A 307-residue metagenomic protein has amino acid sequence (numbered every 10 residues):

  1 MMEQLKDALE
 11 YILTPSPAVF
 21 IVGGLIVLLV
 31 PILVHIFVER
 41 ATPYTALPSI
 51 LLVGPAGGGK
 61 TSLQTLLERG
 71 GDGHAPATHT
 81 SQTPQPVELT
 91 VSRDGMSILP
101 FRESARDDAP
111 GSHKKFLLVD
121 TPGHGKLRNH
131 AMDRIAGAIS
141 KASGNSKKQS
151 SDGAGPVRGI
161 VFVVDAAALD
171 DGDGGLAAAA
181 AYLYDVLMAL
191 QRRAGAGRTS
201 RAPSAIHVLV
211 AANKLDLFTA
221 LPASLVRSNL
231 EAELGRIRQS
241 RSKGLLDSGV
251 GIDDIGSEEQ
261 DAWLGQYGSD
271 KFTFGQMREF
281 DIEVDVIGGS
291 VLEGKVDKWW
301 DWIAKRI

Functional and structural regions predicted by a protein language model:
M2-F116: Conserved G1/Walker A P-loop phosphate-binding module
V27-L28, T61-T65, F116, N129 (+8 more regions): Amphipathic alpha-helical interface elements that mediate macromolecular binding in regulatory proteins
A46-S49, T83-V87, S112-L117, P156-I160 (+2 more regions): Core residues of folded domains in eukaryotic genome-function proteins
I50-V53, L63, L118-D120, I160-V163 (+3 more regions): Structural signal for hydrophobic/aromatic residues that build the beta-strand cores of folded beta-sheet domains
G59, H124-K126, A166-D171, D216-F218 (+1 more regions): Short acidic, S/G/P-rich loop/turn micro-motifs used as interaction or catalytic elements
G59-K60, S290-I307: Conserved GTPase G-domain signal focused on the G5
P110-G137: Switch II (G3) loop of P-loop NTPases
I135-R278: Conserved C-terminal guanine-recognition region of P-loop GTPase G domains, centered on the G4
